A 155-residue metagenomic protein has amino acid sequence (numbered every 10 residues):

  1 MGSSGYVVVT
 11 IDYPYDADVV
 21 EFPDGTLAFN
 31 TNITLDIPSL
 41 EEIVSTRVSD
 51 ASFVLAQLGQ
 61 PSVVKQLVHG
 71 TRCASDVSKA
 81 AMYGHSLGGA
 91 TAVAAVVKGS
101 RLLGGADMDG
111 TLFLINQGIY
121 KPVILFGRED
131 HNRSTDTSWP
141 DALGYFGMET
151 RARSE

Functional and structural regions predicted by a protein language model:
M1, A51, A80: Divalent metal-coordination and catalytic microenvironments
M1-D12, D18: Short amphipathic alpha-helix adjacent to the substrate-entry channel of hydrolases
P14-D18, S86-G88, G110-F113, D130-N132: Solvent-exposed loop/turn segments at secondary-structure junctions within structured extracellular/periplasmic domains
Y15-S75: Alpha/beta-hydrolase active-site loop
V19-P23, A94-A95, Q117-G118, T135-T137: Short, solvent-exposed loop/turn and secondary-structure capping segments
V54-I119: Primarily recognizes the serine-hydrolase "nucleophile elbow" in alpha/beta-hydrolase and SGNH/GDSL folds
L103-E155: The feature captures the conserved acid-bearing segment of alpha/beta-hydrolase catalytic domains
